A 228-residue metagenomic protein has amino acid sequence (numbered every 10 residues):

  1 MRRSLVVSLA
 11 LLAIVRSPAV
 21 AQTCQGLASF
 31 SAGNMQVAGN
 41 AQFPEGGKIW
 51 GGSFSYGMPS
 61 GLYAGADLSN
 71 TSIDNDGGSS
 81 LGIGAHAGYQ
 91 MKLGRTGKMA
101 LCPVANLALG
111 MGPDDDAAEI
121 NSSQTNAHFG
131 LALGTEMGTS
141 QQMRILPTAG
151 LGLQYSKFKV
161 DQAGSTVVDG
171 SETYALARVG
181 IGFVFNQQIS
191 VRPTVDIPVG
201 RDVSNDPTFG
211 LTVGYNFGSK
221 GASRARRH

Functional and structural regions predicted by a protein language model:
M1-V6: Bacterial N-terminal signal peptides that target proteins for export
S8-R16: Bacterial N-terminal signal peptides
V20-D74, K157-K159, K220, R226-H228: Short glycine/proline- and aromatic-enriched beta-strand/turn motifs that initiate or cap beta-hairpins
T23, A28, M91, L107-H228: Outer-membrane beta-barrel transmembrane domain signature
G33-Q42, S55, G65-S69, C102-A108 (+3 more regions): Transmembrane beta-strands of outer-membrane beta-barrel proteins
G39-G52, N70-I83, R95-T96, D116-E119 (+3 more regions): Solvent-exposed loop/turn segments connecting transmembrane beta-strands in outer-membrane beta-barrel proteins
G61, Q90-G94: Short helix C-cap/helix-to-loop transition motifs enriched in small/turn-promoting residues
I83-Y89: Outer-membrane beta-barrel channel domains
